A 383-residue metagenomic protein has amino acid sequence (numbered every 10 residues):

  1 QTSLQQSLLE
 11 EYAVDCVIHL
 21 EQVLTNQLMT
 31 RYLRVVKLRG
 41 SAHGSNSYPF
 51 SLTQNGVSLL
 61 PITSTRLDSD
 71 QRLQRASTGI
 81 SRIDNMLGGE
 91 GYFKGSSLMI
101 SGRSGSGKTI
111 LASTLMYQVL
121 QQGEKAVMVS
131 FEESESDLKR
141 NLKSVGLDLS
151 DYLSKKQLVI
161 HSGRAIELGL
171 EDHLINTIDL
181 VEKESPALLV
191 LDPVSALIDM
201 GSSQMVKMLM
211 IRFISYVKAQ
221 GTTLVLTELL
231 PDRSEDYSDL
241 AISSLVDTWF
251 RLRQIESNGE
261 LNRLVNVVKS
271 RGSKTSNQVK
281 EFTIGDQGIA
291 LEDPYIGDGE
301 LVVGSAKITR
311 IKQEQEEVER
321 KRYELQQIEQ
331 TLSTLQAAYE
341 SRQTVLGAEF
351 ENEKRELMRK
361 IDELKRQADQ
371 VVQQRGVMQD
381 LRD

Functional and structural regions predicted by a protein language model:
Q1, M205-D232: Substrate-engagement module of ASCE P-loop NTPases
L4-S7, L197-K207, E235-Y237: Conserved ATPase-coupling elements of RecA-like P-loop NTPase cores
L9-Q22, L240-L252: A short helix-turn-beta junction within AAA+ P-loop NTPase domains corresponding to the substrate/partner-engaging
V23-S77, S81, E182-S185, T248 (+1 more regions): Conserved P-loop NTPase
P61-G146: The Walker A/P-loop phosphate-binding site
K108, A187-L191, V225-T227: Glycine-rich phosphate-binding loops of nucleotide-dependent enzymes
I110-L111, M116, V127-E132, S150 (+1 more regions): Terminal-proximal interaction/regulatory segments of ATP-powered molecular machines
E124-M205: Conserved inter-motif catalytic segment of the P-loop NTP-binding fold
